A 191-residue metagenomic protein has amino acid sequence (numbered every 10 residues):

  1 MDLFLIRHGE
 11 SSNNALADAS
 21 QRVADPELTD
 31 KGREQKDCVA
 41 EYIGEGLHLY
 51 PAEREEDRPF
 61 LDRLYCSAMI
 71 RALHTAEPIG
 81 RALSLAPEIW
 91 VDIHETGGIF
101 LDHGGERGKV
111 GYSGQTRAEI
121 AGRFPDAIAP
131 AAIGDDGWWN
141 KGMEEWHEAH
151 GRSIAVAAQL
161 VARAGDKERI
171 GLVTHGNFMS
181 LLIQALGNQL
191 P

Functional and structural regions predicted by a protein language model:
M1-D2, R7-E88, W146, H150: Active-site-proximal alpha-helix that buttresses catalytic centers in soluble enzyme cores
L3, L73, R81, G151-P191: Active-site-adjacent alpha-helix immediately C-terminal to a catalytic or transition-state-stabilizing loop
H8, D92, H175: Active-site glycine-centered loops adjacent to acidic/histidine catalytic or metal-binding residues that shape
S12, A72-L73, E95-G97, F178-S180: Short, active-site-adjacent cap segments at secondary-structure transitions
N13, P26-E27, L83-R152: Phosphate-handling substructures
A15-A19, A76, G98-G104, A185: Short aromatic-enriched loop/helix-cap "lid" or pocket-rim segments at secondary-structure transitions that line
Y42-L49, R123, A155-R163: A generic secondary-structure signal
